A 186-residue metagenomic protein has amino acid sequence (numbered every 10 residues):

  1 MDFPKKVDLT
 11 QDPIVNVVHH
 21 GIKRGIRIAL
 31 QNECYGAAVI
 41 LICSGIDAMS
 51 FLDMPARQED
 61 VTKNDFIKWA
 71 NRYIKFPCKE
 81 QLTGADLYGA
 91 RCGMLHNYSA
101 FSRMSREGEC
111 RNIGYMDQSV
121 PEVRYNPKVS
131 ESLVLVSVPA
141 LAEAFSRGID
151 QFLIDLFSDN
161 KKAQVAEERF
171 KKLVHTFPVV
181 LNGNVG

Functional and structural regions predicted by a protein language model:
M1-G36: Charged alpha-helical initiation segments
M1-V15, L52-A70, A142-F145, I149: Amphipathic repeat-derived elements
D8, D12, Q31-N32, A56 (+3 more regions): Residues at structural and domain junctions
H19, K23-I26, I67, Y88 (+1 more regions): Hydrophobic core segments within long, regular secondary-structure runs in both alpha- and beta-rich folds
G25, A29-F76: Short, contiguous, well-structured surface segments enriched in hydrophobic/aromatic residues
A70-L181: Long, charged low-complexity segments
